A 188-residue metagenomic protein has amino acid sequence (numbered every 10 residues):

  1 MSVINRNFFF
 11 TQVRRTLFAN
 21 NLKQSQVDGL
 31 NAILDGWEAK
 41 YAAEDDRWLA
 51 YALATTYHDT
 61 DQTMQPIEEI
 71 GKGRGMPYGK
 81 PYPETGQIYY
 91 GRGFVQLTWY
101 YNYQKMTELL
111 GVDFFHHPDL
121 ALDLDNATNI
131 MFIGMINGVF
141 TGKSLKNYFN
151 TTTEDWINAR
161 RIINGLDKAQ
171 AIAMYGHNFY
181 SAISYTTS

Functional and structural regions predicted by a protein language model:
S2-A32, W48-M135, T153: Peptidoglycan-targeting cell-wall enzymes and recognition modules
L34-E44: Helix-loop segments that flank and shape redox-cofactor active sites
K40-Y41, H58-E69, F140-G142, L166-A173: Secretory-pathway/luminal and periplasmic proteins that interact with or process carbohydrate-rich
T56-D59, K146-K168: Acidic helix/loop microenvironments that form the catalytic cleft of cell-wall polysaccharide enzymes
G91, D125-F132, G142, K146 (+2 more regions): Short amphipathic alpha-helical surface patches that serve as generic macromolecular interface elements
F132-G142, N164-D167, I183: Short leucine-rich amphipathic alpha-helical surface patches
K143-F149, T186-S188: Peripheral peptide segments
N164-L166, Q170-S188: Low-complexity, Gly/Ser/Thr/Pro-rich intrinsically disordered linker/tail segments
